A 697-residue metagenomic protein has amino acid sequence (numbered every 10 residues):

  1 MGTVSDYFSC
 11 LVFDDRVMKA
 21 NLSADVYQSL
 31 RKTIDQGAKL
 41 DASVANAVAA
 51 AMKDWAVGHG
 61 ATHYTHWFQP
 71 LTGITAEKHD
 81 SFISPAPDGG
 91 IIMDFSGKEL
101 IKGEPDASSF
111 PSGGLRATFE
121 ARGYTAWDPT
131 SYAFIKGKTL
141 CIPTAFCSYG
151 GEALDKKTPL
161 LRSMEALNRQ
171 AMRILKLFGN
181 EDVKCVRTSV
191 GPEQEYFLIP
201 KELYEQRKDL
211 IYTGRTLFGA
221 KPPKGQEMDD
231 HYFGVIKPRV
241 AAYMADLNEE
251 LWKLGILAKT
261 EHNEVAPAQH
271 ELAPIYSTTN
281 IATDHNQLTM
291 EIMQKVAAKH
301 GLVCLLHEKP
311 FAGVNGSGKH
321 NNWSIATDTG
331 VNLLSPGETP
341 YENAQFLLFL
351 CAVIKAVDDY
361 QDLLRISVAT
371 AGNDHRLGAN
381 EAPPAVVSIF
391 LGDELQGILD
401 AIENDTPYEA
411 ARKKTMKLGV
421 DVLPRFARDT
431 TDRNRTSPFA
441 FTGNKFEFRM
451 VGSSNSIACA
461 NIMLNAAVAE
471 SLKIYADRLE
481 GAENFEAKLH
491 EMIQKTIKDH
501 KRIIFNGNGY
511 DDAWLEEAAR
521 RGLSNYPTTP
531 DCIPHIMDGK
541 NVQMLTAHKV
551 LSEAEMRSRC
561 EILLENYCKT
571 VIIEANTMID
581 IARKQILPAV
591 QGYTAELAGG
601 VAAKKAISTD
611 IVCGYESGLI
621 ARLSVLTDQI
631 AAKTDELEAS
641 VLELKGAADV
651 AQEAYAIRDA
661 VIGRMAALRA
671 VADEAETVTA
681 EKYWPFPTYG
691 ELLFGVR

Functional and structural regions predicted by a protein language model:
M1-D14, T33-D35, P223-Y232: Gly-rich Lys/Arg/Thr-decorated short loops/hinges at beta-loop-alpha junctions or inter-strand turns that position
Y7-E120: Active-site core of metal-dependent hydrolases
V44-V48, F68-P70, K98-E99, F146 (+4 more regions): Active-site-proximal loop/turn and secondary-structure-junction residues that shape catalytic pockets, frequently
A61, T65-Q69, H285-K299, I325 (+3 more regions): Hydrophobic/aromatic-rich, well-ordered segments within soluble, folded domains that form packed cores
Q69, P87, W252, A298 (+17 more regions): Hydrophobic alpha-helix feature that most strongly marks membrane-spanning transmembrane helices and their immediate
G73-G89, S108, R207, G214-T216 (+4 more regions): Short linear, low-complexity motifs centered on an aromatic residue
E120-L306, N315-G318, I325-L563: Glycine-rich, acidic/polar active-site loops that bind/position phosphate-bearing ligands
I493, K498-R697: C-terminal amphipathic alpha-helical interaction region
